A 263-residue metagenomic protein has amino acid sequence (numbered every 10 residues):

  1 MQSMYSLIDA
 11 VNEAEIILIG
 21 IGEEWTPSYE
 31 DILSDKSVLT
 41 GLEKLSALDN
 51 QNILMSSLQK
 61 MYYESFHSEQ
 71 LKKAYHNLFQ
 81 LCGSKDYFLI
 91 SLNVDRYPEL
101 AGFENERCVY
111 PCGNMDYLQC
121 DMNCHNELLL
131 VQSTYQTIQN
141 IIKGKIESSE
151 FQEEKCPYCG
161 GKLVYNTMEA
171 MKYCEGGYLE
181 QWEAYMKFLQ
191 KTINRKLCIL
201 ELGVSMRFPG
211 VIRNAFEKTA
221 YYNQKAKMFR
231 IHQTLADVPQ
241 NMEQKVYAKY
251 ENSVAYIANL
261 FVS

Functional and structural regions predicted by a protein language model:
M1-S263: Conserved catalytic alpha/beta core of Sir2/sirtuin-type deacylases, generalized to analogous enzyme cores that bind
